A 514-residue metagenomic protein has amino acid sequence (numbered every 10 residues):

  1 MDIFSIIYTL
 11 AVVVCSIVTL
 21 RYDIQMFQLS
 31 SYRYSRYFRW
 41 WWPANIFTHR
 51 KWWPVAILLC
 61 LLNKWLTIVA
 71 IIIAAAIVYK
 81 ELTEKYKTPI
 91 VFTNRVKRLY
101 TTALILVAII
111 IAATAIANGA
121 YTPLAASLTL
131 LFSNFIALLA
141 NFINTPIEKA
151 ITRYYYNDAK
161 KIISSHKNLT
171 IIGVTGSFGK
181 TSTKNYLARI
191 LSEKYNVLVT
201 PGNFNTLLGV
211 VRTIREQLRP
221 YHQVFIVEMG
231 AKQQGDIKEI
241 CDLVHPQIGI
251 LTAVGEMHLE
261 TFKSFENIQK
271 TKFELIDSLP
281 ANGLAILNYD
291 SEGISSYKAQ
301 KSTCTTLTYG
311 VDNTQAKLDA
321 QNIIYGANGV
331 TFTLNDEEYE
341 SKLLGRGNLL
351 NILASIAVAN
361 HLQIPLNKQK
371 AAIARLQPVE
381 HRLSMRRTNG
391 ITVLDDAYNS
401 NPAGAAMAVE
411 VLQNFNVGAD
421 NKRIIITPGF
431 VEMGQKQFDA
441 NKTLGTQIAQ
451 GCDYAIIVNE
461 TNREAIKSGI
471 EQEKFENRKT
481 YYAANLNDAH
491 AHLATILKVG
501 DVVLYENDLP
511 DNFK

Functional and structural regions predicted by a protein language model:
M1-L124, L128-K149, A357-L366, A371-K514: ATP-dependent carboxylate-amine ligase
L59-C60, T93, T102, V107-A117 (+6 more regions): Extended acidic/charged loop-beta regions that coordinate divalent cations and stabilize anionic phosphate/carboxylate
L138-K167: Transmembrane-cytosolic junction motif
A159-N205: Walker A (P-loop) phosphate-binding motif
L187, L191, V210-I214, I352-L362 (+2 more regions): Buried hydrophobic packing segments
H222-I237, V393-N399: Switch II (G3) loop of P-loop NTPases
Q247, A281-G283, V499-G500: Short glycine-dipeptide loop
L251-V393, V417-N421, K442, T446-Y454 (+1 more regions): Acidic, Mg2+-coordinating active-site environments of NTP-dependent enzymes
